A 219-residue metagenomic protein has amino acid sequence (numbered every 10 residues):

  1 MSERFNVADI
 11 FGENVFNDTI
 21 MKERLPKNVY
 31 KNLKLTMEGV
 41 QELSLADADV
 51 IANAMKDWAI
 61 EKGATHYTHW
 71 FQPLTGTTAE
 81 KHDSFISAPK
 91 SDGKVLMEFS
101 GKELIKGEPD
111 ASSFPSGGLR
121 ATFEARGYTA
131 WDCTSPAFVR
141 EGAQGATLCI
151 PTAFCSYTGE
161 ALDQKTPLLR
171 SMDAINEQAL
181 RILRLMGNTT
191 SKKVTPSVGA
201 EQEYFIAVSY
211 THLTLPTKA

Functional and structural regions predicted by a protein language model:
S2-S100, I105-T122: Histidine/acidic residue-rich metal-binding segments in metalloenzymes
K31, L35-E38, D57, S87 (+5 more regions): Charged/polar, solvent-exposed surface patches and flexible loops
E61, V198-E203, L213: Active-site-proximal loop/short-helix segments that contain or immediately flank catalytic acid/base residue(s)
P89-K90, V208-Y210: Solvent-exposed, flexible loop/coil residues
T122-V194, A200-E201, F205-A207: Charge-rich interaction surfaces and accessory domains that mediate macromolecular binding and assembly
T211-T217: Conserved small/polar residues in nucleotide/adenosyl-binding loops
